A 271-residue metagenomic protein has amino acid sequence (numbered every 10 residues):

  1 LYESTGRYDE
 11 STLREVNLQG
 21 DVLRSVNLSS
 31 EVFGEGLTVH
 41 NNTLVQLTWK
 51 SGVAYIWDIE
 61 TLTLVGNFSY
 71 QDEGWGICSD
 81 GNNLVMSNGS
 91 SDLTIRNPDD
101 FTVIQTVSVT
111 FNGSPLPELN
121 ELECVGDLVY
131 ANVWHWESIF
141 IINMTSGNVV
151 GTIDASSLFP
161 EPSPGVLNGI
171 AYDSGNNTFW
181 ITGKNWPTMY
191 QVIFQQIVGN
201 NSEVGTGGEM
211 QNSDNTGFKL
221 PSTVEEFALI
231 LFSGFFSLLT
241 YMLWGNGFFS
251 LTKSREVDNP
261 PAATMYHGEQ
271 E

Functional and structural regions predicted by a protein language model:
L1-Y8, V39, V45-G52, L84-S91 (+2 more regions): Conserved beta-strand positions in repeat-built beta-propeller and related beta-rich domains
N17-D21, D58-L62, P98-F101, N143-G147 (+1 more regions): Short loop/turn segments that connect beta-strands within beta-propeller blades
G20-Y55, L64-S69, G74: Blade-loop segments of beta-propeller domains
D21-N27, T63-F68, Q105-S114, G151 (+1 more regions): A short beta-strand motif characteristic of beta-propeller blades
S30-N41, F68-N83, S87, G113-D127 (+1 more regions): Beta-rich, blade/repeat-based domains predominating in secreted/periplasmic proteins but also intracellular
A54-N112: Hydrophobic, well-structured mid-protein blocks that either form specific transmembrane helices
A171-G205: Blade-level signature of beta-propeller repeat domains, shared across WD40, Kelch, NHL, RCC1 and BNR/Asp-box propellers
F249-E271: Cytoplasmic C-terminal tails of single-pass
